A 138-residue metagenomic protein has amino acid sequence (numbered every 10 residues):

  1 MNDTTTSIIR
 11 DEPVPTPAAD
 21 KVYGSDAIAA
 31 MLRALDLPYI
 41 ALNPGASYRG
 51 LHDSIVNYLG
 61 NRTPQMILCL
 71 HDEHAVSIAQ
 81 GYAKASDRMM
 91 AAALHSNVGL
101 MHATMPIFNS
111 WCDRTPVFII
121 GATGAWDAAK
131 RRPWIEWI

Functional and structural regions predicted by a protein language model:
N2-I138: N-terminal alpha/beta PP-like core and its mobile active-site loop of ThDP/TPP-dependent enzymes
